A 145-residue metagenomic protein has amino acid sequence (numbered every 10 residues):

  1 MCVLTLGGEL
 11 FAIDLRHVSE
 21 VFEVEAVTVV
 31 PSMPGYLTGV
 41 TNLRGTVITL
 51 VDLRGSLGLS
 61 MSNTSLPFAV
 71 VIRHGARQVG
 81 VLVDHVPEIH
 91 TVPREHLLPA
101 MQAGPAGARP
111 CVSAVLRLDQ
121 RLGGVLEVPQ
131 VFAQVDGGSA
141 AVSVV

Functional and structural regions predicted by a protein language model:
M1-V145: An acidic, low-aromatic, low-complexity terminal/linker signal
